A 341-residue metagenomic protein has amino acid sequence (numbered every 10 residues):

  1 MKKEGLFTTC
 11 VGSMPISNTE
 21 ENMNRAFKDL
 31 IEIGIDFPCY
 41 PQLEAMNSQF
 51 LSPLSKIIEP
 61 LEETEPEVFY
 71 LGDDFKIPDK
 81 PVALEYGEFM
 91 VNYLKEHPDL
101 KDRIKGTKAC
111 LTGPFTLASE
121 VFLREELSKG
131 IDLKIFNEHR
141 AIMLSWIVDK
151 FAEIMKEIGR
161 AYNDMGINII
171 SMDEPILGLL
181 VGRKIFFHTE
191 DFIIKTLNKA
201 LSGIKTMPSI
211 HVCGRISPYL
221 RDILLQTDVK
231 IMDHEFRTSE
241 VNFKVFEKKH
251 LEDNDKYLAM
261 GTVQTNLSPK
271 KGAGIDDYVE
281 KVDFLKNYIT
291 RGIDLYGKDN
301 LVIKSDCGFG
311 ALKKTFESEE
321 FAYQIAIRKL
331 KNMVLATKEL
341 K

Functional and structural regions predicted by a protein language model:
M1-K341: Domain-level signal for soluble alpha/beta catalytic cores
